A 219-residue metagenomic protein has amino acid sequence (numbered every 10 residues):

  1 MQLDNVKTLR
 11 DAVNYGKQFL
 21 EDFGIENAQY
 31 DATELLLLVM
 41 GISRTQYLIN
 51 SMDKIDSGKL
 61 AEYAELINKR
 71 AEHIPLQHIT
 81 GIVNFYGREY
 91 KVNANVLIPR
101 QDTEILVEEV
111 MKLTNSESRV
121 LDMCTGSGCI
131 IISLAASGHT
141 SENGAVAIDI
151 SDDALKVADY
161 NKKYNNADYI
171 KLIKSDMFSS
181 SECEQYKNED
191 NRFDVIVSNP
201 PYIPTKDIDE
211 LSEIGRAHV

Functional and structural regions predicted by a protein language model:
Q2-Y63: A short N-terminal interaction module
N27-D31, P75-H78, E210: Alpha-helix N-cap and coil->helix boundary residues
T33, Y86-R88, S198: Change "...and in nucleic-acid phosphodiester-cleaving endonucleases..." to "...and in nucleic-acid processing enzymes
L38-K112: Conserved AdoMet
E104-E210, G215: Conserved SAM/SAH cofactor-binding pocket of Class I
A217-V219: Conserved small/polar residues in nucleotide/adenosyl-binding loops
